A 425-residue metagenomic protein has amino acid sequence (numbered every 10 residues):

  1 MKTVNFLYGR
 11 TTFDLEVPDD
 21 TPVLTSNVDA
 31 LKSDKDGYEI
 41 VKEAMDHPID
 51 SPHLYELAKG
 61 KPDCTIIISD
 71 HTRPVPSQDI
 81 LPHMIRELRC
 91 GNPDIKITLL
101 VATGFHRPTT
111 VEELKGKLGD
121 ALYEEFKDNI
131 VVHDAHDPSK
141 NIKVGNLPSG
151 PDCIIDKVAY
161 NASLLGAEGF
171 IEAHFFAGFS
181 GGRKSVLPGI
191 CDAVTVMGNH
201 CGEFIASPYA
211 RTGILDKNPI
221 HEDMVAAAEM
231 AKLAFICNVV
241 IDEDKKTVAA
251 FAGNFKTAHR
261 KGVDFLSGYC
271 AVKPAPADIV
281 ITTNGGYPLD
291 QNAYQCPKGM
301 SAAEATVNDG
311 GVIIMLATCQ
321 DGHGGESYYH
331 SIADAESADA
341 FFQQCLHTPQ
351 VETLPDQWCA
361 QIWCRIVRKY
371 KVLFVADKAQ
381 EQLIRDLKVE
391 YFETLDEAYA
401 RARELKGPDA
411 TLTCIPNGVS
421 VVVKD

Functional and structural regions predicted by a protein language model:
M1-A44: N-terminal amphipathic/basic leader segments beginning at the initiator methionine
I49-T65, R89-I95, A271-D278, V307-N308 (+1 more regions): Glycine-rich phosphate/diphosphate-binding loops that line cofactor/substrate pockets in enzymes
D63-P74, T98-G104, I281-T283: Short glycine-rich or small-residue beta-strand-to-loop segments that form or flank ligand, phosphate, metal/Fe-S
T65-I67, G166-E168, D278-T283, I314 (+1 more regions): Structural motif
R89, C296-P297, S301-D425: C-terminal non-catalytic interaction/assembly regions of soluble proteins
T109-G178: An acidic, phosphate/nucleotide-engaging active-site surface
F170-E172, S180-C237: Mobile "lid/hinge" segments at catalytic clefts and subdomain interfaces of large enzymes
A210-Y287: Membrane-embedded hairpin module used as a gating/binding unit in multi-pass transport and secretion proteins
